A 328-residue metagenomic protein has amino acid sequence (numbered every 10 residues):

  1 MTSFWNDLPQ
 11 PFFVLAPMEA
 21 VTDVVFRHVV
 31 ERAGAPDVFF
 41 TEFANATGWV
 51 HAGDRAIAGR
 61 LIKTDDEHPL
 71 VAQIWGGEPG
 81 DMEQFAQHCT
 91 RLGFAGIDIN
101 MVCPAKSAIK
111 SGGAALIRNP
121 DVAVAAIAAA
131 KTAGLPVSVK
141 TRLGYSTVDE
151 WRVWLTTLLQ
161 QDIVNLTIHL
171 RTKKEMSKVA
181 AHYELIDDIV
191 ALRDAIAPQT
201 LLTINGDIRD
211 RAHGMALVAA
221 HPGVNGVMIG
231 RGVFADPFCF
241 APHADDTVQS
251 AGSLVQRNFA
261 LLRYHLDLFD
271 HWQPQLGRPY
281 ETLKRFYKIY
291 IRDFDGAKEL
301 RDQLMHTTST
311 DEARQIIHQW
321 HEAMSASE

Functional and structural regions predicted by a protein language model:
M1-P9, F13-V14, E19, V25 (+7 more regions): Alpha/beta catalytic cores of nucleotide-metabolism and tRNA/nucleoside-modifying enzymes
T2-S3, P9, M18-H88: Glycine-rich, positively charged N-terminal anion/phosphate-binding segment
F13-A16, F39-T41, L70-I74, I97-I99 (+4 more regions): Hydrophobic faces of well-ordered beta-strands that scaffold small-molecule active sites in alpha/beta enzyme cores
M18-A20, A44-A46, W75-G77, V102-P104 (+4 more regions): Active-site beta-loop-alpha junctions enriched in small/polar residues
D54-R55, I62-T64, K106-L116: An active-site metal/cofactor-coordinating segment within enzyme catalytic domains
G76, I117, D121, A180 (+1 more regions): Conserved phosphate-coordination/catalytic loops
E83-I97, M101-I109, P120-L202: Alpha/beta enzyme core
G112-I117, E175-M176, A244: Short glycine-enriched, charge-decorated loop/helix-capping segments at active-site entrances that position
